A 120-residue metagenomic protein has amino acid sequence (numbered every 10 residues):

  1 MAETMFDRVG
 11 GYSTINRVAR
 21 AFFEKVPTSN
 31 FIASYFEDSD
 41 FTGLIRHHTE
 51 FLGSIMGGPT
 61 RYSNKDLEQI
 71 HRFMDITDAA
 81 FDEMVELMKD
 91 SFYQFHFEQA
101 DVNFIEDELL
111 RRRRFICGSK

Functional and structural regions predicted by a protein language model:
M1-K120: Core of compact, soluble alpha-helical bundle domains
